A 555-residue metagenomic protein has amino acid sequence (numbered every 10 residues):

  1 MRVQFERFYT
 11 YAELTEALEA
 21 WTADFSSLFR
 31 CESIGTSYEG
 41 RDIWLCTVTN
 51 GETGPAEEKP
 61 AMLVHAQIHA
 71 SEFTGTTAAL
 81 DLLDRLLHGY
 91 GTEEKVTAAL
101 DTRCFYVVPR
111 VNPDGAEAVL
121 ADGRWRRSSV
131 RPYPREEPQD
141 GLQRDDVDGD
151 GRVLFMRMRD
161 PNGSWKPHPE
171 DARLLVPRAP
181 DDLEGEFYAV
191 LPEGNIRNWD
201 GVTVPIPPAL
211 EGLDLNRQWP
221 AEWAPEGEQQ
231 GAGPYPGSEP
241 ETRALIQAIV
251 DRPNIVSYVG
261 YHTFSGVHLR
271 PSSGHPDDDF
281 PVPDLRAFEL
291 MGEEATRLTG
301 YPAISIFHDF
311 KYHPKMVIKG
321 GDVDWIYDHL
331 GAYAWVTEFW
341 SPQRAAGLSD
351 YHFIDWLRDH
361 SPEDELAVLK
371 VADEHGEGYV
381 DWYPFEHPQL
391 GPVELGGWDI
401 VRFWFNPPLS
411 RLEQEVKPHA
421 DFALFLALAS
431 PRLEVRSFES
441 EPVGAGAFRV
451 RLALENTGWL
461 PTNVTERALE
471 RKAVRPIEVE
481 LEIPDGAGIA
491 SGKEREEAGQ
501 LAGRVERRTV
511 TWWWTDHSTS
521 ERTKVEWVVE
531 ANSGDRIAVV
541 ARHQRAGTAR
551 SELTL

Functional and structural regions predicted by a protein language model:
M1-W44, L412-Q414, F438: Short glycine- and acidic-rich boundary segments immediately preceding or forming the N-terminal edge of structured
R30-C31, H65, Y106-V108, D114 (+10 more regions): Metallocarboxypeptidase
G75-A121: Short helix-loop-beta-strand segments that form the rim/entrance of peptidase-like active sites
G141-V147, M156: Calcium-binding motifs, dominated by EF-hand helix-loop-helix domains
D150: Acidic carboxylate motifs that coordinate Ca2+ or other divalent cations, activating on Asp/Glu
L454-L469: Short amphipathic, basic-aromatic surface patches that mediate peripheral association with negatively charged
R467-G488: Extended low-complexity, serine/threonine- and proline-enriched intrinsically disordered segments
T515-S551: Low-complexity, intrinsically disordered segments enriched in Ser/Thr together with acidic residues
